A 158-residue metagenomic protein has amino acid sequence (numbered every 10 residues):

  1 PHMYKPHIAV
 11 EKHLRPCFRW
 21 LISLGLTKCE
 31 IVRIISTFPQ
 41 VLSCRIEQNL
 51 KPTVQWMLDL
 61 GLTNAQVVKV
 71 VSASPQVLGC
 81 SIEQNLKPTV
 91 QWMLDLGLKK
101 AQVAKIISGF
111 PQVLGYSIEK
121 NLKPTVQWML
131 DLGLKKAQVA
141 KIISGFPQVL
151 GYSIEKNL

Functional and structural regions predicted by a protein language model:
P1-L158: Long amphipathic alpha-helical repeat/alpha-solenoid cores
